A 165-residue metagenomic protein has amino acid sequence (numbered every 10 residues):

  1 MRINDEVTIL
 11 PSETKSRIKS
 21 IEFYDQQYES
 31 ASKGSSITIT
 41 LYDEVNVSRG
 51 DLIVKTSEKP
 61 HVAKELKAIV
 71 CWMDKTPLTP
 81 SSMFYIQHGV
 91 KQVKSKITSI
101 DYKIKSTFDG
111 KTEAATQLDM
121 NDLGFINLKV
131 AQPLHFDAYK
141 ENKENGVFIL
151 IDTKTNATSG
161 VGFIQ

Functional and structural regions predicted by a protein language model:
M1-Q165: C-terminal effector/interaction modules appended to NTPase cores
